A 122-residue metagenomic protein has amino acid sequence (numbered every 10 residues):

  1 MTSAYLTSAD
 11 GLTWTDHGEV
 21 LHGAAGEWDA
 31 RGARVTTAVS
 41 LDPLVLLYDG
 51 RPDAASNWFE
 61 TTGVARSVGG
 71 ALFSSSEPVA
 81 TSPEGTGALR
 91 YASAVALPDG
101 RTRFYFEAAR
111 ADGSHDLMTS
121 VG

Functional and structural regions predicted by a protein language model:
M1-G122: Carbohydrate-active catalytic/glycan-binding domains of CAZyme proteins, especially the secreted or lumenal ectodomains
